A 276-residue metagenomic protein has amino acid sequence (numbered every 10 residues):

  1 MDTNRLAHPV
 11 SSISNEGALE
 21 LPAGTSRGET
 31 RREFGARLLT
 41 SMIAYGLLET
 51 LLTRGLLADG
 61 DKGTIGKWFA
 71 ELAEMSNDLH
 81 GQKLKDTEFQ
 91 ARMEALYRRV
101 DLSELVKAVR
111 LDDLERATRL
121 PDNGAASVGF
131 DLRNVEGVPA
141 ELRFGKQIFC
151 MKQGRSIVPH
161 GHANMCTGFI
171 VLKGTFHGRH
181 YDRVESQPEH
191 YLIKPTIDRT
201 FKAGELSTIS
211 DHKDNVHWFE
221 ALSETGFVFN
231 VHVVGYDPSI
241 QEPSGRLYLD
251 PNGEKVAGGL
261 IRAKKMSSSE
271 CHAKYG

Functional and structural regions predicted by a protein language model:
M1-T30: N-terminal secretory signal peptides
G28, L48-D86: C-terminal segment of N-terminal export signals and the immediately downstream linker at the start of the mature
E29-L48: N-terminal export leaders
N123-Q153: A short glycine-rich, His/Asp/Glu-containing loop-to-beta-strand
Q147-H162, D211-D214: Conserved short histidine dyad/triad with adjacent acidic residue
C166-H177, D182: Glycine- and acidic-residue-biased ligand/ion/polar-headgroup-sensing regions
E185-D214: Short acidic-glycine-tyrosine-enriched beta hairpin
E220-Y275: Double-stranded beta-helix
